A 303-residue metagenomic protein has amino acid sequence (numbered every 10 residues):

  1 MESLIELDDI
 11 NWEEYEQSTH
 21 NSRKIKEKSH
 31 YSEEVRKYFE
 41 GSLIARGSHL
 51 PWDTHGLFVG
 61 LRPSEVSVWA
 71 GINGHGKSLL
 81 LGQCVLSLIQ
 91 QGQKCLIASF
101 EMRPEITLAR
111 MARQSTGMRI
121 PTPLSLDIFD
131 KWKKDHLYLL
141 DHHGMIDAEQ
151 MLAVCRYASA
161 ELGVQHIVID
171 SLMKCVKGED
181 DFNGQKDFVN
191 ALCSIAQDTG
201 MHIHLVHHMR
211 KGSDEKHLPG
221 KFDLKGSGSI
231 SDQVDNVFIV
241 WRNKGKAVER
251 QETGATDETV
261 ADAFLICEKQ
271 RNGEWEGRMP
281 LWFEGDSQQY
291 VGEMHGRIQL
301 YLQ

Functional and structural regions predicted by a protein language model:
E2, W12-E13, S32-E34, Q91-F182 (+3 more regions): Conserved inter-motif catalytic segment of the P-loop NTP-binding fold
L4-Q17, R23-S29, R36, A148 (+3 more regions): C-terminal regions of RecA-like/P-loop NTPase motor modules
Y15-M118: The Walker A/P-loop phosphate-binding site
H55, W69, E101, L139 (+4 more regions): Conserved RecA-like P-loop NTPase ATPase core
S67, L96-A98, Y138-L140, H204 (+1 more regions): Hydrophobic/aromatic beta-strand patches that form the interior of the parallel beta-sheet core in alpha/beta enzyme
F100, H208, R242: Cofactor-binding loop segments of dinucleotide-utilizing enzymes, especially the Rossmann-like FAD- and NAD(P)+-binding
V168-I169, M201-H208: Structural recognition of the conserved hydrophobic beta-strand(s) that form the central parallel beta-sheet of P-loop
F182-A191, G220-L224: Charged helix-capping and loop-helix junction motifs
